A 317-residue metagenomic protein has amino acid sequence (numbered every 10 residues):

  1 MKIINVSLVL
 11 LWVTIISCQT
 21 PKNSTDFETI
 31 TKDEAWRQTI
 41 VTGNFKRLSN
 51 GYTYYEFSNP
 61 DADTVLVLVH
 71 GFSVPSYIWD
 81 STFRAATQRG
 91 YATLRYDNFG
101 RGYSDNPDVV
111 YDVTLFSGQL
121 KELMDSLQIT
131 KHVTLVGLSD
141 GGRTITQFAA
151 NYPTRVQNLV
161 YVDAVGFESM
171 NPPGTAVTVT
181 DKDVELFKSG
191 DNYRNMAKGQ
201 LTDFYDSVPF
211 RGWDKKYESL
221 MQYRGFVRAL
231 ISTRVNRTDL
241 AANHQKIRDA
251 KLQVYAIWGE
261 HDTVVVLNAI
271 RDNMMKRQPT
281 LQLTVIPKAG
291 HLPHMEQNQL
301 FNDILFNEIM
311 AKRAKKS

Functional and structural regions predicted by a protein language model:
K2-T64, Q88-Y91, D125, D303-S317: Alpha/beta-hydrolase fold catalytic core
L48-Y52, N98-V136: Active-site loop/oxyanion-hole signature of alpha/beta-hydrolase fold enzymes
F57-Y103: Conserved HGGG/HGGXW glycine-rich cap/lid loop of the alpha/beta-hydrolase fold
T146-N151, N158-S189: Flexible "cap/lid" loop of the alpha/beta hydrolase fold
P172-A176, F187-R248: Conserved alpha/beta-hydrolase catalytic His-Asp/Glu region
A250, A256-W258: Short beta-strand/loop motif that positions the catalytic acidic residue of the alpha/beta-hydrolase fold
E260-V265: Acidic catalytic loop of the alpha/beta-hydrolase fold
T280-S317: Catalytic active-site module of serine/aspartate enzymes centered on a nucleophile-bearing elbow/loop
